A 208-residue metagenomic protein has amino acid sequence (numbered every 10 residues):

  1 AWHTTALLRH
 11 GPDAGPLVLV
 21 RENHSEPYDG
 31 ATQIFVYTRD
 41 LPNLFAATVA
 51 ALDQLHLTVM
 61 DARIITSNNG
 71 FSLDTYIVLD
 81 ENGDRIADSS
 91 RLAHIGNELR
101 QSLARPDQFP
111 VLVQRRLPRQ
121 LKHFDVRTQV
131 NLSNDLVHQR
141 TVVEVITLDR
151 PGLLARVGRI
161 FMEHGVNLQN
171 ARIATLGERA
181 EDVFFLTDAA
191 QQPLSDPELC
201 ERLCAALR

Functional and structural regions predicted by a protein language model:
A1-R208: Regulatory modules associated with amino-acid/nitrogen control
